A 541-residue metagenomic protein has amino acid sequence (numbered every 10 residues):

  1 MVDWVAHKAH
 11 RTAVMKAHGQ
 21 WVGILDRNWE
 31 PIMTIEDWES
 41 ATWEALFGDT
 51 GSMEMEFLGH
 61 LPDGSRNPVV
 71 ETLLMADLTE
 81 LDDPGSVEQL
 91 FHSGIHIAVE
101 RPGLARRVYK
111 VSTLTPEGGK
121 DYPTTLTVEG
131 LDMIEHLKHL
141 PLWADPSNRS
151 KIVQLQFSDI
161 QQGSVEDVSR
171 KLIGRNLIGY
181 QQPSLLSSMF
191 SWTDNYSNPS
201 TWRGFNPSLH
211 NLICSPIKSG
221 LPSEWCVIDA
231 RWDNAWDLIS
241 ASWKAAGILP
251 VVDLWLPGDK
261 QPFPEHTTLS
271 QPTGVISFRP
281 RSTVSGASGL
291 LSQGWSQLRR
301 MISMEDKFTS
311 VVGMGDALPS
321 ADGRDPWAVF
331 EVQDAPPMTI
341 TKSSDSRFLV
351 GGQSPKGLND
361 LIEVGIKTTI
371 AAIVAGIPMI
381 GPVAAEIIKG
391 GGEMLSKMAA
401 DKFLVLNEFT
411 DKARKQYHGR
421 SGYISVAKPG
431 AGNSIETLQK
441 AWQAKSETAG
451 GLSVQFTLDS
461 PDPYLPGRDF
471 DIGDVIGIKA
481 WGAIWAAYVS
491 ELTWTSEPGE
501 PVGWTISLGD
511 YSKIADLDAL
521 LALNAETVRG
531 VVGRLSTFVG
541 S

Functional and structural regions predicted by a protein language model:
M1-S40: Polar/acidic, low-complexity leader/linker segments enriched in S/T/G and N/D
D26-N28, V99-L104, I478-A480: Short acidic, glycine-rich loop/turn motifs
I35-E36, L90-H92, Y109-S112, G220-R231: Short linear interaction motifs
D37-A45, V111-G119, V252, S490-W494: Short amphipathic beta-strand and strand-loop transition segments with alternating hydrophobic
A41-V87, I228, D237, G289-S541: An acidic/polar, Gly/Ser/Thr-rich interaction patch typically located in mid-to-C-terminal regions of proteins
E80-K218: Surface-exposed cap/loop segments at beta↔alpha junctions
T115-P116, D121-L137, P207-G351, L361-I366 (+1 more regions): Short beta-strand-centered interaction patches in the first periplasmic/extracellular domains of large envelope
